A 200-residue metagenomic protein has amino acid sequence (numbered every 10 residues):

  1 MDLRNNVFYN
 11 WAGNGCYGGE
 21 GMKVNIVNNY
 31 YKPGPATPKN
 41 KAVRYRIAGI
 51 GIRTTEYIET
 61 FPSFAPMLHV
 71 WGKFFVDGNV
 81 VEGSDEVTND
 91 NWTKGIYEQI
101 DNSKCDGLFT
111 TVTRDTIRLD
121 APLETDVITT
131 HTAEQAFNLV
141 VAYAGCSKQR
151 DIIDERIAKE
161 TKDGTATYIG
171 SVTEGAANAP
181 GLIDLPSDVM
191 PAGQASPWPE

Functional and structural regions predicted by a protein language model:
M1, A12-E20, P35-R44, D85-N91: Short glycine/acidic-rich loop motifs that flank beta-strands on beta-rich extracellular proteins
M1-A12, K23-P35, F75-G83: Right-handed parallel beta-helix
Y9, Y17, Y30-Y31, Y45 (+4 more regions): Sequence-level detector for tyrosine residue identity
W11-G15, T60-S63: Short helix/strand-bridging catalytic loops that position acidic/His residues to coordinate divalent metals and engage
G15-Y17, M22, A65-M67, A176 (+1 more regions): Residue-level signal for the start and early helices of compact helical domains
K41-M67: Surface-exposed intrinsically disordered loops and tails
W71: A conserved mid-domain beta-alpha-beta active-site/ligand-binding segment of alpha/beta enzyme cores
D77, V81-E200: C-terminal functional modules
